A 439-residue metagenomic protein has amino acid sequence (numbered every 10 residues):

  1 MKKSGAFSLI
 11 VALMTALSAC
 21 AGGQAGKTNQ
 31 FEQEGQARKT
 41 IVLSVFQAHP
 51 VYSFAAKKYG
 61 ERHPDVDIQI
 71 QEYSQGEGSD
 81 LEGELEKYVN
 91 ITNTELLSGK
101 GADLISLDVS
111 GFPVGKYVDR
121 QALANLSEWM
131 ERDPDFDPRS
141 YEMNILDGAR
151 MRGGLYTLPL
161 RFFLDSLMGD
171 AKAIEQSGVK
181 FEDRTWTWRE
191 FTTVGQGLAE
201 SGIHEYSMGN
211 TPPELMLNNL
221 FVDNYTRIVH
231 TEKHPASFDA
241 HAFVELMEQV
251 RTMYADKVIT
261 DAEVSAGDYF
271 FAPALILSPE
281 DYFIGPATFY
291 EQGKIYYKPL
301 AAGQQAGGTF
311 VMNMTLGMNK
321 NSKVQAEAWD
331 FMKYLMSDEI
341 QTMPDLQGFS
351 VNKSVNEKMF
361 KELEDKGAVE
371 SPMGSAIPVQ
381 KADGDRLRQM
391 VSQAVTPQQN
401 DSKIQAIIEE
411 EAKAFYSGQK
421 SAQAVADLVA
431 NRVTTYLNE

Functional and structural regions predicted by a protein language model:
S4-P113, A326, E339, M343 (+2 more regions): Conserved N-terminal structural module of periplasmic/extracytoplasmic solute-binding proteins
R38-I41, P64-I68, G99-L104, G154-L155 (+4 more regions): Loop/turn elements at helix/coil->beta-strand transitions in domains of secreted/extracellular proteins
F54, N219, D223, V244-D330: Extracytoplasmic/periplasmic substrate-binding proteins
S79-K100, I174, T193-G197, M253-F283 (+1 more regions): Short helices/loops that flank or line small-molecule/ion binding pockets
L107-F163, Q292-P299: Hinge/lid segment of periplasmic solute-binding proteins
S127-D133, I145-L215, I228-T260, K320-A326 (+1 more regions): Helix-loop-helix "hinge/cap" segment bordering the ligand-binding cleft or interdomain interface
K333-L363: Periplasmic-binding protein-like
V369-N438: C-terminal capping/gating helix-and-loop segments adjacent to ligand/active sites or protein-protein/ligand interfaces
